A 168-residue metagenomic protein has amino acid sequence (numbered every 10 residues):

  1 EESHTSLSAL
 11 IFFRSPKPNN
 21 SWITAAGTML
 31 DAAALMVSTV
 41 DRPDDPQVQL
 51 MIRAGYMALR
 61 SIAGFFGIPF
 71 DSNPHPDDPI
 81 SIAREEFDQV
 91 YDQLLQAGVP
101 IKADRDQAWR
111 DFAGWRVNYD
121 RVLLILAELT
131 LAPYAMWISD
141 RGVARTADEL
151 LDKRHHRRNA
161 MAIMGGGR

Functional and structural regions predicted by a protein language model:
E1-S8: Membrane-proximal, non-transmembrane interface segments of integral membrane proteins
I11-R14, P18-G167: Soluble C-terminal extramembrane regulatory/interaction domains of multi-pass membrane proteins
